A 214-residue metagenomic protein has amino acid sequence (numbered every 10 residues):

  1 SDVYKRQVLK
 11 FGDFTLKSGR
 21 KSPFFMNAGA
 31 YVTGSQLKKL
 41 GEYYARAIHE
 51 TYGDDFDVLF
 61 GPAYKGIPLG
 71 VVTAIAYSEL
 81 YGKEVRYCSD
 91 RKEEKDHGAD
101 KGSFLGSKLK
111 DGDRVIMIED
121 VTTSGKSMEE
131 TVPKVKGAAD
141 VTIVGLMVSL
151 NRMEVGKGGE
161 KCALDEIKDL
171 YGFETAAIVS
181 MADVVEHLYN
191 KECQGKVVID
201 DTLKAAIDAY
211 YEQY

Functional and structural regions predicted by a protein language model:
V3-Y4: Short, small-residue-biased leader/transition segments that mark boundaries at the very start of proteins
T15-D55: An N-terminal, well-structured beta->alpha segment
K17, G106-D111, K168-D169: Solvent-exposed alpha-helices and their adjacent loops that cap or buttress functional pockets in soluble metabolic
Y52-F56, L109-G112: Short helix-loop-beta connector
D54-K65: Short glycine-rich phosphate-binding loop at a beta-alpha junction
V71-V115, E129: Short, glycine/charge-rich flexible loops or terminal/linker lids adjacent to PRPP-binding catalytic cores
F104-N151: A contiguous pocket-lining binding segment that forms or flanks enzyme active sites
P133, G137-Y214: PRPP-dependent phosphoribosyltransferase catalytic core
